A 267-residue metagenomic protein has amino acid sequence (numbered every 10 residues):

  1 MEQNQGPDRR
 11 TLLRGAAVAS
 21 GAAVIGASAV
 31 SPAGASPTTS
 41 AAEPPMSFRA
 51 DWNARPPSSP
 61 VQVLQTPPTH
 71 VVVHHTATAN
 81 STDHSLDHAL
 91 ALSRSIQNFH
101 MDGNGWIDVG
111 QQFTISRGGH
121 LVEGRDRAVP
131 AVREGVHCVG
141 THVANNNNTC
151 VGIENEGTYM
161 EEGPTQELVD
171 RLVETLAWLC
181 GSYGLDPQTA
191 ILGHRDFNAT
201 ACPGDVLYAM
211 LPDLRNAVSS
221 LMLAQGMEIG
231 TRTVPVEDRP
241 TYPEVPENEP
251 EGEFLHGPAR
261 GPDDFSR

Functional and structural regions predicted by a protein language model:
E2-D8, A17, I25, S36-T76 (+3 more regions): Basic/polar, cationic surfaces and motifs that engage anionic cell-wall and phosphate/carboxylate ligands
A22-A23, A33: Cleavable N-terminal signal peptides
T66-G105: Active-site acidic/histidine clusters and adjacent loop/turn architecture that either coordinate catalytic ions
G105-W106, L185: Helix N-cap/coil-helix junction residues
Q112-I115: Short beta-strand scaffold segments in enzyme catalytic cores
